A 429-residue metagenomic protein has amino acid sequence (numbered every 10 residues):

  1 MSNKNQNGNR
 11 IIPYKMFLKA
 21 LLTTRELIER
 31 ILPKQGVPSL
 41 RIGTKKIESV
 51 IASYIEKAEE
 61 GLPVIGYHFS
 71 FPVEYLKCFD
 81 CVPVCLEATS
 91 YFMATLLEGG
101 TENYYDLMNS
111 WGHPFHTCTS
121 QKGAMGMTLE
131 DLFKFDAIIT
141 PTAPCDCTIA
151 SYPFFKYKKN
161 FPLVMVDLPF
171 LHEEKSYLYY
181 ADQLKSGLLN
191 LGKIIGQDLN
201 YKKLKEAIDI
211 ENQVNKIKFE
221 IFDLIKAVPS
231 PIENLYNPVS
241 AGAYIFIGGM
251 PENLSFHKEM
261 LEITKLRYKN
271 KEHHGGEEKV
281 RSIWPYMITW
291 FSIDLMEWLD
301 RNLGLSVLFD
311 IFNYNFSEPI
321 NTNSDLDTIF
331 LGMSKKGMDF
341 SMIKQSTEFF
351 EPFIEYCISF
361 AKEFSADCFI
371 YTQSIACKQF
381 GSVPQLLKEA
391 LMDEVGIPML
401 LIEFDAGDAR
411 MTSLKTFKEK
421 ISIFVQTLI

Functional and structural regions predicted by a protein language model:
S2-P63, L189-I320, S346: A charged, amphipathic alpha-helical module
L18-E26, K34-F135: Generic N-terminal leader/targeting and pre-domain segments
F69-S70, Y75-Y105, I283-I358, K362: Redox- and metal-dependent alpha/beta enzyme cores, enriched for Fe-S-associated oxidoreductases and cofactor-handling
C118-S120, M127-L224: Internal, well-ordered alpha/beta segment that forms a basic, Gly-enriched binding/recognition surface
A124-M127, E348-S365, S382-L386: A short, acidic, amphipathic alpha-helical segment used as a generic capping/interface helix at domain edges
F135, A361-I370: Proline-aspartate-enriched helix->loop->beta-strand connector
A150-F154, Q379-E389: Short Gly/Thr/Asp-enriched flexible loops that form oxyanion-binding sites at enzyme active sites
Q385-I429: Peripheral docking tails and interdomain loops at the edges of cofactor- or intermediate-handling domains
